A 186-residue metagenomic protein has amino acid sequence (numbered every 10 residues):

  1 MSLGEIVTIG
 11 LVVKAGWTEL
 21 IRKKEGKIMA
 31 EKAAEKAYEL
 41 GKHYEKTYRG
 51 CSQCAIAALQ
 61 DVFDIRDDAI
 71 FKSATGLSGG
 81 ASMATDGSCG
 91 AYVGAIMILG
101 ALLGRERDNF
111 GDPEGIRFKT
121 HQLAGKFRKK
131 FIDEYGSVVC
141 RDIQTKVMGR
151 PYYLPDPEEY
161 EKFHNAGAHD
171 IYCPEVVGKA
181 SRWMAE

Functional and structural regions predicted by a protein language model:
K14-I28: Short, Lys/Arg-enriched N-terminal segments with co-localized hydrophobic residues within the first ~10-30 amino acids
M29-T47: Polybasic, low-complexity association/targeting segments
A30-K32, L59-G76, Y153-P157: Acidic-glycine-rich active-site phosphate/pyrophosphate-binding loop
G41, A55, S73-S78: Short alpha-helical scaffolding segments that buttress acidic/His motifs in well-ordered protein cores
C51, C89, C140: Short cysteine clusters
A57-D61, I96-L99, G111-E186: Amphipathic alpha-helical interface segments
G80-A81, I98-L102: Conserved mixed alpha/beta catalytic, RNA-binding, or beta-rich assembly cores of soluble enzyme, regulatory
M83-M97: Conserved phosphate/anionic-ligand binding catalytic regions in large, soluble enzymes, centered on
